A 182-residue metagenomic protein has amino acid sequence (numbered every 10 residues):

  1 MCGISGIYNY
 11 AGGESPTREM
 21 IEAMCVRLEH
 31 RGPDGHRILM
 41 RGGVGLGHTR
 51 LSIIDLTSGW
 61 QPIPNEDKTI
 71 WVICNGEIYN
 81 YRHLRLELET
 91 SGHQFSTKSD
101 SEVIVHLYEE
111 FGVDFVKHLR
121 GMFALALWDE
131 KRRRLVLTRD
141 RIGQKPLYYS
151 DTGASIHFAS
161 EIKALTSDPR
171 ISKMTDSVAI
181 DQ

Functional and structural regions predicted by a protein language model:
M1-Q182: Cysteine-centered catalytic environments shared across enzyme families
